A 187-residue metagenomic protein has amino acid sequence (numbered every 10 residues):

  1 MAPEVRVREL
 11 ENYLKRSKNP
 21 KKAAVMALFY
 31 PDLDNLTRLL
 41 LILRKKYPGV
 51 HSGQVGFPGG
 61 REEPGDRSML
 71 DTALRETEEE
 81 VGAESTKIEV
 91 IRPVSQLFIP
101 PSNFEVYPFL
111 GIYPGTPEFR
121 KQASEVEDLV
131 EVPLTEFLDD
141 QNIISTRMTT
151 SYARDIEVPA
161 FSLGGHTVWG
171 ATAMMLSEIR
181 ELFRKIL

Functional and structural regions predicted by a protein language model:
M1-G56, R61-T116, T135, R154-L187: N-terminal leader/linker segments that precede catalytic domains of diphosphate-processing enzymes
K121-V158, S162: NUDIX/MutT-family hydrolases
